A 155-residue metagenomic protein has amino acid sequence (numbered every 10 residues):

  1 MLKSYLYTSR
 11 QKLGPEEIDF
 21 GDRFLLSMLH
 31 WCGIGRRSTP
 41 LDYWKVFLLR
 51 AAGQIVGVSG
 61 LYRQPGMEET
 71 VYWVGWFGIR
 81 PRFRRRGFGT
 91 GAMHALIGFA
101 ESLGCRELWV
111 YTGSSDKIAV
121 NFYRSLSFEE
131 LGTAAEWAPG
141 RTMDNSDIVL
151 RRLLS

Functional and structural regions predicted by a protein language model:
L2-W76, R80-R82, M93-A95, F99 (+1 more regions): Acetyl-CoA-dependent GNAT
W44, D144-V149: Short hydrophobic/aromatic beta-strand or adjacent loop that forms the aromatic wall/cage of a ligand/substrate-binding
Y62, Y111, L131-A134: Solvent-exposed beta-strand sheet faces enriched in polar/charged residues
R80-R86, S115: Active-site acidic-Proline motif in GNAT/NAT acetyltransferases
T90: Residues forming the Rossmann-fold NAD(P)(H) cofactor-binding site
A100-Y111: Conserved GNAT acetyl-CoA-binding A-motif
V110-V120, E136-N145: Conserved beta-strand-loop-alpha-helix junction that forms the acyl-donor binding cleft
Y123, F128: Conserved active-site tyrosine of GNAT-family acetyltransferases
